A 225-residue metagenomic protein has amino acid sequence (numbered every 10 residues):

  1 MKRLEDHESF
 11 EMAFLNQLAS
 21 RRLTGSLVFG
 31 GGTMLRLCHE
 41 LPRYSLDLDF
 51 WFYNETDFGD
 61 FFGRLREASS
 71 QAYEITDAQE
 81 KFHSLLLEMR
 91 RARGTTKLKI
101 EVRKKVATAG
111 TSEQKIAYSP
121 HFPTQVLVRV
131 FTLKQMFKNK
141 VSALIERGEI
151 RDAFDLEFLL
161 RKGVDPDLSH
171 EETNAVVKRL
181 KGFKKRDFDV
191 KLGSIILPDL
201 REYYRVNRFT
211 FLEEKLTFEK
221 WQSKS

Functional and structural regions predicted by a protein language model:
M1-L27, C38-L41, Y53-S225: Structured mid-to-C-terminal alpha-helical surface segments
F29-T33: Glycine-rich beta-strand-to-loop/alpha-helix junction loops that act as flexible
D49-W51: Short cationic amphipathic helices and targeting signals
